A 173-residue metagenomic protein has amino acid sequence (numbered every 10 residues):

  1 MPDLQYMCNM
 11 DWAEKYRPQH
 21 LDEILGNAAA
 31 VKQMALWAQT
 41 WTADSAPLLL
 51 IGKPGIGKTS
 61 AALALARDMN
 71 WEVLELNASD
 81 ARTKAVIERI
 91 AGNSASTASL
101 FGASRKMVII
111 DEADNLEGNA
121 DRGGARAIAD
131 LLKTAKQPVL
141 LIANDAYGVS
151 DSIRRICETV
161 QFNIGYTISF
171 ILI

Functional and structural regions predicted by a protein language model:
P2-Y166: P-loop/Walker A NTP-binding region and its immediately flanking N-terminal helices in P-loop NTPase folds
I171-I173: Conserved phosphate-handling catalytic cores of large alpha/beta enzymes
